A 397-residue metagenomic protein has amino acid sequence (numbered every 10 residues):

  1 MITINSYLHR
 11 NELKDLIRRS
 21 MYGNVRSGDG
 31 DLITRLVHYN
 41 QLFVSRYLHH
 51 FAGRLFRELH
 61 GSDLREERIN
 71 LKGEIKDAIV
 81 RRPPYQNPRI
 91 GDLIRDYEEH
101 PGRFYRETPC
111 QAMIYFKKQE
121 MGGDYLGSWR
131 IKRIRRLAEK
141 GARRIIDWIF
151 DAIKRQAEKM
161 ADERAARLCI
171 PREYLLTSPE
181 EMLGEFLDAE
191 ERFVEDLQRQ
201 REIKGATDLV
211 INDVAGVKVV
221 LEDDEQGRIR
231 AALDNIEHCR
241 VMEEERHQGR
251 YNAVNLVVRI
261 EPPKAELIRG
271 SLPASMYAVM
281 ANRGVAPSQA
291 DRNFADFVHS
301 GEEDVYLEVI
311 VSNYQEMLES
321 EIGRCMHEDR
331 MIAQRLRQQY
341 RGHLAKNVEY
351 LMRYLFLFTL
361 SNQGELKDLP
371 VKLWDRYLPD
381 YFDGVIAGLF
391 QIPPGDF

Functional and structural regions predicted by a protein language model:
M1-V210, R324-F397: Charge-rich, low-complexity segments
A206-L360: Long beta-strand-rich cores associated with HINT superfamily self-processing modules
